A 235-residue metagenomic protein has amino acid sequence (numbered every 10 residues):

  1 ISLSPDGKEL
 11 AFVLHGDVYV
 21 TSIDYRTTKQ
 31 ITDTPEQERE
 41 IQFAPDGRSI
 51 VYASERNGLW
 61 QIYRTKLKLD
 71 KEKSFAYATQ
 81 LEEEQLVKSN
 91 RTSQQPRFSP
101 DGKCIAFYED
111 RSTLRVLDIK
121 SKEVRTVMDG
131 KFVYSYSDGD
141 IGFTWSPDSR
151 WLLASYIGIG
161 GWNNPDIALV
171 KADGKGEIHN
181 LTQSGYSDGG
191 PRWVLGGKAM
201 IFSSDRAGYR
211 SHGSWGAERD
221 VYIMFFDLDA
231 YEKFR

Functional and structural regions predicted by a protein language model:
S2-K8: C-terminal substrate/ligand-recognition segments
K8-Y19, I23-Y25, Q30-R39, P45-R48 (+10 more regions): A flexible loop/linker signature enriched in serine peptidases of the S9 family
Q80-E83: Asp-box/WD-like beta-propeller blade repeats and closely related beta-sheet repeat scaffolds
